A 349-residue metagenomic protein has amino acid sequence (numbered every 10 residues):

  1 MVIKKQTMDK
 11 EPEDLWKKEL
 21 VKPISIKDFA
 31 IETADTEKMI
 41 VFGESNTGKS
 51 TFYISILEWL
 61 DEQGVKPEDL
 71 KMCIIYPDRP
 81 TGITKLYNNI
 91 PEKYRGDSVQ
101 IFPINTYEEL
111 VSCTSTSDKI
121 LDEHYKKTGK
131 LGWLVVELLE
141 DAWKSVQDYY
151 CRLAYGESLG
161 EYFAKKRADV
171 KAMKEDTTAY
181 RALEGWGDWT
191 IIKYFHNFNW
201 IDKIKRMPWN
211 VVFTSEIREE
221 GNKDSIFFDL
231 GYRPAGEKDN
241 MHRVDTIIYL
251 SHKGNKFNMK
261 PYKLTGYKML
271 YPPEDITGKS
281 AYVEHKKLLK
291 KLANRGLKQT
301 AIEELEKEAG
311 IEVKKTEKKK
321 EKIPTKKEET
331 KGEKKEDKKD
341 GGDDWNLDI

Functional and structural regions predicted by a protein language model:
V2-D28: N-terminal pre-Walker A segment at the start of P-loop NTPase domains
L15, I26-I31, T36, V41 (+1 more regions): Positively charged, hydrophobic/aromatic-enriched amphipathic segments
P23, S50, V111, Y194-F198: Short, well-ordered alpha-helical scaffold segments within catalytic/effector domains
I31, G64-V65, Y125-K127, D202-K205 (+1 more regions): A general structural signal for short secondary-structure junctions and capping/turn motifs
E32-V136, E140-S145: Conserved P-loop
W133-D239: P-loop NTPase motor core
D202-K291: Phosphate-binding/switch region of NTP-binding enzymes
M269-I349: NTP-binding/hydrolysis catalytic cores, primarily Walker-type P-loop NTPases
